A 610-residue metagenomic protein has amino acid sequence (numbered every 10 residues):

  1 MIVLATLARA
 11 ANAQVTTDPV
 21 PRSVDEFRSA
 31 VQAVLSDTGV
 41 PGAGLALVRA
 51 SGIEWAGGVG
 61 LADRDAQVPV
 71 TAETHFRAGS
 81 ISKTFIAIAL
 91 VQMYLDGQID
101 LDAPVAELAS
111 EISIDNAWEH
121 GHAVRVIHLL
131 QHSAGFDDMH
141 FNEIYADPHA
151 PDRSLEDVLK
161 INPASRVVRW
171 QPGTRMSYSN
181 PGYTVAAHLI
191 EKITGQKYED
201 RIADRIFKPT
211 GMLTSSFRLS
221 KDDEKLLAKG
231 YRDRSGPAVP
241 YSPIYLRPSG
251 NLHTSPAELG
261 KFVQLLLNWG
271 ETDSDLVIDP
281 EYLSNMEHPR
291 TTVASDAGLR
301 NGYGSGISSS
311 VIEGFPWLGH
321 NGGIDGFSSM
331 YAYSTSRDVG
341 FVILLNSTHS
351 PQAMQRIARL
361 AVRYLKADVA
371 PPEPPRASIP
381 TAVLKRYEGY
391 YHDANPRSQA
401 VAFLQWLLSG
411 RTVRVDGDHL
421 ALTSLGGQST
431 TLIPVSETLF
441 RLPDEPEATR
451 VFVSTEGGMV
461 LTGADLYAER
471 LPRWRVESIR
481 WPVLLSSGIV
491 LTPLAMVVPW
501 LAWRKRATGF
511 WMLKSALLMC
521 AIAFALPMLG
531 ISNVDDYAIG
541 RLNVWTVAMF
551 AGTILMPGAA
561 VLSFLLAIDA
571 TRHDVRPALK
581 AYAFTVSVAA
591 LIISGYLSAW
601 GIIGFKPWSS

Functional and structural regions predicted by a protein language model:
A8-A10: N-terminal signal peptide c-region/cleavage motif recognized by signal peptidases
V15, Q352-S610: Peripheral terminal and inter-domain segments
D18-A78, Q98-D100, E107, I114-D115 (+4 more regions): Short, conserved catalytic-motif segment at the N-terminal edge
V24, R28-Q32, A87, D102 (+12 more regions): Extracytoplasmic/secreted envelope proteins and their assembly/folding machinery, especially bacterial periplasmic
G58-R64, A117-T335, T348: Short, surface-exposed loop or secondary-structure junction motifs that flank catalytic or metal-binding residues
F76-G79, M176-Y178: Catalytic tyrosine of NAD(P)H-dependent dehydrogenase/reductases that use a Tyr as the general acid/base
S329-S347, M459-G463: Short, well-ordered beta-strand elements
